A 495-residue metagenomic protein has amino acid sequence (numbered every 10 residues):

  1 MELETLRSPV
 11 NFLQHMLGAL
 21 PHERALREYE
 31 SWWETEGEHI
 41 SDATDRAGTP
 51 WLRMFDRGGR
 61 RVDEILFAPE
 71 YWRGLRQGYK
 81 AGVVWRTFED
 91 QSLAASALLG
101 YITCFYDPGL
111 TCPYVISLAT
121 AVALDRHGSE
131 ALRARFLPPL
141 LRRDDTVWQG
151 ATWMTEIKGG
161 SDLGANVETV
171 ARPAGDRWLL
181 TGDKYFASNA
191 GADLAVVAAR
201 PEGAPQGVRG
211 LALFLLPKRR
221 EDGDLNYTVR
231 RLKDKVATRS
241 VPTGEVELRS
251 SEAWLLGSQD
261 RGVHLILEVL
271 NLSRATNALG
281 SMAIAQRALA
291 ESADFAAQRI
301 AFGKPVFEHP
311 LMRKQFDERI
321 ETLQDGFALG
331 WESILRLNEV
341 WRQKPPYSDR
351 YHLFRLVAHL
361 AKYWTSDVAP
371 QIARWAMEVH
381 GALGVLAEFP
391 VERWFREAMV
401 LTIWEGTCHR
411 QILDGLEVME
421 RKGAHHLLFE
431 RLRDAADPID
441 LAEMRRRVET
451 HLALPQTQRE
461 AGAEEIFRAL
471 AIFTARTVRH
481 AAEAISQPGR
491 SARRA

Functional and structural regions predicted by a protein language model:
M1-E89: Extended, charge-enriched "interface" segments that sit outside catalytic cores
E4-S8, L383-A442: Glycine-rich phosphate/cofactor-binding loops in nucleotide/flavin-utilizing enzymes
R57-T146, S188-A190, W404: Internal helix-loop-helix
G128-D176, W331-Y351, A358, A373 (+1 more regions): Internal maturation/activation junctions in enzymes
R177, T181-N226: A short core secondary-structure module
D222-N226, R230, K235, P242-S273 (+2 more regions): A glycine-rich, basic-preceded beta-loop-alpha segment at the flavin cofactor/substrate interface of flavin-utilizing
R274-K344, H426-Q487: Extended amphipathic alpha-helical segments enriched in small hydrophobics
H352-L383: Charged, glycine-rich active-site and insertion segments that engage polyanionic ligands
